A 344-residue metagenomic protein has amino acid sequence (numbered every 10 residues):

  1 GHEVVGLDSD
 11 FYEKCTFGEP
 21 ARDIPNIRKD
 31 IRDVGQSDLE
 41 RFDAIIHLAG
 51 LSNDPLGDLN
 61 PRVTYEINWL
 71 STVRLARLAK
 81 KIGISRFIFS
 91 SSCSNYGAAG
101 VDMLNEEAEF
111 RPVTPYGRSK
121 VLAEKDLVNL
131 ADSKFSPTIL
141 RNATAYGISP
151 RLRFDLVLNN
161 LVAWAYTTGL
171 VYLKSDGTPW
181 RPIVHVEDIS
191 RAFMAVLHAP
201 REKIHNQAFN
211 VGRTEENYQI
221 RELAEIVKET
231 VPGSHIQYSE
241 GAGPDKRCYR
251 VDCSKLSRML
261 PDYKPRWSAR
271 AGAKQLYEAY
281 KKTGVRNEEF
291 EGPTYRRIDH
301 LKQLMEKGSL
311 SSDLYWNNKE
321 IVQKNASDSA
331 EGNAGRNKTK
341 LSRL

Functional and structural regions predicted by a protein language model:
G1-A44, S342: N-terminal Rossmann/SDR dinucleotide-binding element
L7, I45-L48, F87-C93, G97 (+1 more regions): SDR active-site strand-loop-helix element
T16-G18, P55-V63, A98-D102, P150-R151: Conserved catalytic-core motifs of eukaryotic protein kinase domains, centered on the activation segment
I31-I67: NAD(P)H-binding glycine-rich loop region in Rossmannoid oxidoreductase-like domains and their noncatalytic homologs
A44, V63-R74, F110, T114 (+2 more regions): Glycine-rich NAD(P)-binding loop of the Rossmann-fold in SDR/ketoreductase-type enzymes
V73-P115: Conserved Rossmann-fold NAD(P)-dependent oxidoreductase catalytic core, especially the SDR/UDP-sugar
K125-R181, V186-L197, E225-T230: NAD(P)-dependent short-chain dehydrogenase/reductase
G169, K174-L344: C-terminal substrate-binding subdomain of Rossmann-fold SDR/epimerase-dehydratase oxidoreductases
